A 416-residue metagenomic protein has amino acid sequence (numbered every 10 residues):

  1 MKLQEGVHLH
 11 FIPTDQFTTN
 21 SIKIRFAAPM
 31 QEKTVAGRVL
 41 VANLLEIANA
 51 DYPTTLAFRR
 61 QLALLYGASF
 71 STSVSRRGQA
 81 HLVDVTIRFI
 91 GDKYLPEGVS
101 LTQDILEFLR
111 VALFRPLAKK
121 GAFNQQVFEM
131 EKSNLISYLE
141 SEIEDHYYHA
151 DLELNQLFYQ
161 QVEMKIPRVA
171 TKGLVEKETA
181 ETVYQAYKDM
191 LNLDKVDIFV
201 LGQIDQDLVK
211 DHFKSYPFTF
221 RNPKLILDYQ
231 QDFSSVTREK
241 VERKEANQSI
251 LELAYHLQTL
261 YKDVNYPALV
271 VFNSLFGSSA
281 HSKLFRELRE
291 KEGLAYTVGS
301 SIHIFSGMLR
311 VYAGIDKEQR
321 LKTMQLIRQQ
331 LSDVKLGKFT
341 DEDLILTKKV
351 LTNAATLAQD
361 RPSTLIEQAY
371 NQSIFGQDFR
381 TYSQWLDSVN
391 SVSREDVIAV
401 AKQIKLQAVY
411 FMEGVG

Functional and structural regions predicted by a protein language model:
M1-L65, E97, T171, Y184-E287 (+1 more regions): His/Glu-rich zincin catalytic helix
T18-M30, A36, L56-V111, Y148-A170 (+6 more regions): M16 family metallopeptidases and their MPP-like homologs
V41, I105-L113, V209-P217, F272 (+1 more regions): Short amphipathic C-terminal alpha-helix that caps PH/PH-like domains
T55, R59, R115-L139, I226-F233 (+1 more regions): Acidic/histidine-enriched alpha-helical segments
S137-S141, T237-I250, T352-P362: Short, low-order "capping/linker" segments at domain edges
E140-A150: Soluble acyl-CoA-dependent acyltransferase catalytic core bearing the H(X)4D motif
E176-Q185: Active-site glycine-rich loop that binds ribose-phosphate moieties when present
S391-A401: Low-complexity, intrinsically disordered Gly/Pro/Thr-rich segments
